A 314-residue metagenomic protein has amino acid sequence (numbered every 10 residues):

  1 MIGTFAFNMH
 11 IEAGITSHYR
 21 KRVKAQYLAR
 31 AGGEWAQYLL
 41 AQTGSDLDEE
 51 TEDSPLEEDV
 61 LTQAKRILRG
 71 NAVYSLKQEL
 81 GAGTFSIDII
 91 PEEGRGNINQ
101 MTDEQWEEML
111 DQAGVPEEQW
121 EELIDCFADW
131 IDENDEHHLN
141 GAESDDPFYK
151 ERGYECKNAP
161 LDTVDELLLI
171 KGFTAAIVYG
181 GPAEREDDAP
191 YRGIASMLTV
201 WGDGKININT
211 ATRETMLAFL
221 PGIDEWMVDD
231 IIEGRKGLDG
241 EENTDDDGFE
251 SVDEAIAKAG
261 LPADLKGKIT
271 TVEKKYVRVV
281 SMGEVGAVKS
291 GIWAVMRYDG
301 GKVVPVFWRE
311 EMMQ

Functional and structural regions predicted by a protein language model:
I2-Q314: Compositionally biased linear targeting/interaction segments
